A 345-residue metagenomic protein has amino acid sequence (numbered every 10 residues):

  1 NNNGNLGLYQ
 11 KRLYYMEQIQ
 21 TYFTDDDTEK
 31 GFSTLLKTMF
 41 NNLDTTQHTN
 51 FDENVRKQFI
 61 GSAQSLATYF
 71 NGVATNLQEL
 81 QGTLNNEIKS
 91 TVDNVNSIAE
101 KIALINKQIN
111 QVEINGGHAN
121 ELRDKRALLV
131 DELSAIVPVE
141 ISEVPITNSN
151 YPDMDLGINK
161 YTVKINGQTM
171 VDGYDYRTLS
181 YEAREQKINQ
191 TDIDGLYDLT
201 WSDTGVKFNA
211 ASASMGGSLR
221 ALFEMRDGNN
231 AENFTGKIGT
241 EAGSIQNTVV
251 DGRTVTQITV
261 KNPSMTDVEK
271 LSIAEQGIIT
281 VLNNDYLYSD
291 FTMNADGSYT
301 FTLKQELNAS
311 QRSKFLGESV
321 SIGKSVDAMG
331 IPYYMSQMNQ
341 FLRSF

Functional and structural regions predicted by a protein language model:
N1-S344: Structural signature of extracellular appendage/secretion-system components
